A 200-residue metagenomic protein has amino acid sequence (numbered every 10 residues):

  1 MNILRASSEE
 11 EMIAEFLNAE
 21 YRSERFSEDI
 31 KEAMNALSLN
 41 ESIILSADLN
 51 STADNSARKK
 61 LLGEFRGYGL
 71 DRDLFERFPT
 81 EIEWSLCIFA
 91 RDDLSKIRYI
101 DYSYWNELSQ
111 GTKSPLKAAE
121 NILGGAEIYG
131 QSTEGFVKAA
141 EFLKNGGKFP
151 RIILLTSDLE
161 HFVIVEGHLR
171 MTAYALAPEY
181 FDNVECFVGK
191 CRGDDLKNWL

Functional and structural regions predicted by a protein language model:
M1-L86: N-terminal leader/capping segments at the start of a protein or of a new domain
I3, R192-L200: Amphipathic, charge-rich alpha-helical segments that serve as recognition/docking helices
I44-L45, K60-E64, Y68-V165: Short alpha-helix boundary/capping and kink motifs at helix termini
S157-L159, V188-D194: Short beta-alpha junction loops
H161-L176: A sequence-level detector for short glycine-anchored, His/Arg-bearing signature motifs that mark catalytic or binding
A177-F181: Active-site catalytic pocket residues across diverse enzymes, especially alpha/beta-hydrolases
